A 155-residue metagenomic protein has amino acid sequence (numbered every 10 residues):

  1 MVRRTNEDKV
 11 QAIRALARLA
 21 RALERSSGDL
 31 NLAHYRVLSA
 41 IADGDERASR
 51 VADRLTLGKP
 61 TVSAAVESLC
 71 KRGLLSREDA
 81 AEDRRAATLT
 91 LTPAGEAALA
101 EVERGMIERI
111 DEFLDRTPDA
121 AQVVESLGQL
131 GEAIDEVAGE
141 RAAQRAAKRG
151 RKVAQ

Functional and structural regions predicted by a protein language model:
M1-L32, A121, I134, A154-Q155: N-terminal leader segment of winged-helix/HTH proteins
M1-R3, A120-Q155: C-terminal regulatory/oligomerization modules of transcriptional regulators
V10-I13, A17, A42-D45, T92 (+1 more regions): Generic structural concept
A15, V37-A40, S68: Residue-level recognition of specific faces of alpha-helices
L16-L23, L55, A98, V102-D119 (+1 more regions): Alpha-helical linker/hinge and terminal dimerization helices associated with HTH transcriptional regulators
R21-T61: N-terminal helix-turn-helix DNA-binding core of bacterial DNA-binding proteins
S68-E125: Charged, amphipathic alpha-helical coiled-coil/dimerization segments
